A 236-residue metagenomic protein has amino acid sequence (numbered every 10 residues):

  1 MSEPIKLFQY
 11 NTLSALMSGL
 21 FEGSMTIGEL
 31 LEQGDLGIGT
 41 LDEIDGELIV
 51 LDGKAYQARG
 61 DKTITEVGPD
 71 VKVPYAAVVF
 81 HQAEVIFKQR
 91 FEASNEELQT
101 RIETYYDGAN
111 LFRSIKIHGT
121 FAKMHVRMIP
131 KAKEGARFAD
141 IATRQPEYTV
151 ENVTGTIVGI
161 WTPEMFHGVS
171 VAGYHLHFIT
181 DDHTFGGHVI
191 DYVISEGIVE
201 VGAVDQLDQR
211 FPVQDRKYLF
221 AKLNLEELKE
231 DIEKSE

Functional and structural regions predicted by a protein language model:
M1-L16, Q214-E236: N-terminal charge/polar-biased segments
T12-V79: N-terminal low-complexity or amphipathic/hydrophobic leaders
A58-R59, H125-V126, G168, G186-H188 (+1 more regions): Short helix/loop capping segments that flank catalytic or ligand/cofactor-binding pockets
A58-T104, G108-A109: A glycine-rich, hydrophobic loop/mini-helix early in the fold
Y75, V79-R90, D205-I232: Compact, glycine/acidic-enriched structural inserts
E96-I160, M165-V169: Long, positively charged binding patches that form subdomain-scale interaction surfaces for polyanionic ligands
V171-I179: Histidine-centered divalent-metal-coordination microenvironment in nucleic-acid enzymes
T180-L223: A hydrophobic, small-residue-rich beta->alpha segment in the mid-to-C-terminal subdomain of diverse proteins
